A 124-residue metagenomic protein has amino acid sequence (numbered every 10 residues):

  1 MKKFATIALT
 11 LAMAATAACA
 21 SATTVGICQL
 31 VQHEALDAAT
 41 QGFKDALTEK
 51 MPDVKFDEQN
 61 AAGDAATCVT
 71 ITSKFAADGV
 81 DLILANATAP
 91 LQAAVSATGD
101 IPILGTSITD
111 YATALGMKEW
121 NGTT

Functional and structural regions predicted by a protein language model:
M1-S21: Gram-negative bacterial Sec-dependent N-terminal signal peptides
I7, G42, A93: Alpha-helical scaffold segments in soluble metabolic enzymes
A8, Q29, A87: Residues that line or immediately flank small-molecule/substrate-binding pockets and catalytic motifs
A22-G26, P102, G122: Residues that mark the start of a beta-strand
T24-K44, K50, D57-A66: Extracytoplasmic "Venus flytrap"
T48-D53, G99: Short helix-capping segments at alpha-helix termini
T48-K50, K118-T124: Short, conserved catalytic or adaptor-binding loops enriched in Gly and charged residues
E58-N121: Beta-alpha junction/loop-to-helix N-cap segments that form part of ligand/metal-binding clefts
